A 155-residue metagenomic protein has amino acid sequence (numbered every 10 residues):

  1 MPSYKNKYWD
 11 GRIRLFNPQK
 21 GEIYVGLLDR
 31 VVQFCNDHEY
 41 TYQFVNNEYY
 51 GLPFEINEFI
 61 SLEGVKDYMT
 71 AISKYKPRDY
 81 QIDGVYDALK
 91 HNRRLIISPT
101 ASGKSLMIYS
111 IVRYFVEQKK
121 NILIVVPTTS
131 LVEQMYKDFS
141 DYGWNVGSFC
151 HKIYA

Functional and structural regions predicted by a protein language model:
P2-P18, F34-D37, Q43-I97: Conserved pre-motif I regulatory segment
L15-L27: A generic structural motif
D37, Y114, Q118: Active-site catalytic microenvironments for nucleophilic, acid-base chemistry
K76, K90-F115: Walker A/P-loop
P77, I124-V125: Conserved SAM-binding loop
Q81, A101, T128: Conserved G/P- and acidic residue-centered "switch" motifs that form tight phosphate/ATP-binding loops in soluble
I122, T129-A155: Conserved helix-turn-beta segment of the N-terminal RecA-like "Helicase ATP-binding" lobe in SF1/SF2 helicases
